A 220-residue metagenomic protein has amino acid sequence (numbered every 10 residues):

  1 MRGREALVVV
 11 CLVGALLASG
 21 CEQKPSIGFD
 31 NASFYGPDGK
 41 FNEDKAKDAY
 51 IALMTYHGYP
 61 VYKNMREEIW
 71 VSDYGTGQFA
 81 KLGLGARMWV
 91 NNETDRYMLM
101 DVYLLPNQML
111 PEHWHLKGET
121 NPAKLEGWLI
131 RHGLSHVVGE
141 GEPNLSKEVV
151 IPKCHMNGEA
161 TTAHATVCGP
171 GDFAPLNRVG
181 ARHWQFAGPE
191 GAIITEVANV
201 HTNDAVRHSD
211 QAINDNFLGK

Functional and structural regions predicted by a protein language model:
M1-L7: Bacterial N-terminal signal peptides that target proteins for export
V9-L16: Bacterial N-terminal signal peptides
K24-M98, C154-G158, K220: A short, N-terminal "cap"/entry segment at the start of jelly-roll beta-barrel domains of the cupin/DSBH fold
R87-L99, L110-I130, A181: A short beta-loop-beta micro-motif enriched in histidine and acidic residues
L105-P106, A123-L145: Glycine- and acidic-residue-biased ligand/ion/polar-headgroup-sensing regions
P111-H113, T120, V137-V138, T166 (+3 more regions): Short beta-strand His + acidic residue motifs that chelate non-heme Fe in jelly-roll/DSBH and cupin folds
E142-T161, R182-K220: Double-stranded beta-helix
